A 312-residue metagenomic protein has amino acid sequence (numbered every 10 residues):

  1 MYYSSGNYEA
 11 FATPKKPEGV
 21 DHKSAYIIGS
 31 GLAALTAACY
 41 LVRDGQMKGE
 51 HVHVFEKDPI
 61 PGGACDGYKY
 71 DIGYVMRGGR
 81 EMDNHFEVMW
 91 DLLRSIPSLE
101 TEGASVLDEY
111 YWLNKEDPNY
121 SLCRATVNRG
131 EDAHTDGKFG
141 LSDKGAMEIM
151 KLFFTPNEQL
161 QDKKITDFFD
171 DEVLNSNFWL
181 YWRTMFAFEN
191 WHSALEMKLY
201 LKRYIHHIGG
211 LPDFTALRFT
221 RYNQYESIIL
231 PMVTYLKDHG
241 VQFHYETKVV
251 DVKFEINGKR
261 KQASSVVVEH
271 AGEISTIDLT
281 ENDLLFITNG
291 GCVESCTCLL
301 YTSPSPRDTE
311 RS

Functional and structural regions predicted by a protein language model:
M1-S24, R43-G49: Extreme N-terminal leader/targeting segments of oxidoreductases
G29-G31: Glycine-rich Rossmann-fold phosphate-binding loop(s) that bind the pyrophosphate of adenine dinucleotide cofactors
R43-G67: Glycine-rich FAD pyrophosphate-binding loop
I72-Y110: Conserved FAD-binding subdomain of flavin-dependent enzymes
L99-H206, L217-F219: Rossmann-like flavin
H207-D283: Helical element adjacent to the flavin cofactor pocket in flavoenzyme catalytic cores
I287-S303: Flavin (primarily FAD) binding-site architecture
Y301-S312: Single conserved hydrophobic/aromatic residue that forms the stacking wall/gate of nucleotide- or nucleobase-binding
